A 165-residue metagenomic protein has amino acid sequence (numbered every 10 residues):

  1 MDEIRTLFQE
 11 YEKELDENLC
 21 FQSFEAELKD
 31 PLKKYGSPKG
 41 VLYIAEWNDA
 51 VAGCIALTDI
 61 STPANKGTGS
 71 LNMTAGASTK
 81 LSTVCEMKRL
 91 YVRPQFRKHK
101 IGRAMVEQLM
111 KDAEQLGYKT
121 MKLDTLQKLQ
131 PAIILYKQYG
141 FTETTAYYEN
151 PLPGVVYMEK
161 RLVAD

Functional and structural regions predicted by a protein language model:
M1-K88, R93-P94, V106-Q108, D112 (+2 more regions): Acetyl-CoA-dependent GNAT
L19, E46, A64, G102 (+3 more regions): Residue-level detector of alpha-helical recognition elements and their boundaries
V84-C85, R89-E107, E114-L116, Q127-I134 (+1 more regions): Conserved glycine-rich acetyl-CoA-binding loop
K119-Y139, E143-D165: C-terminal "cap" of GNAT-fold acetyltransferases
